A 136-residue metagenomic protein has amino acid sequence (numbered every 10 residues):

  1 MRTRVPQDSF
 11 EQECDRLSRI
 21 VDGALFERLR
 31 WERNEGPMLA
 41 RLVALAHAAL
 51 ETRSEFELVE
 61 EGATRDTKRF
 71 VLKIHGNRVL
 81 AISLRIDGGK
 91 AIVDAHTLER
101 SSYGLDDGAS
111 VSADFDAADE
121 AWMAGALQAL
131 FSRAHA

Functional and structural regions predicted by a protein language model:
M1-F26: N-terminal, Lys/Arg- and Ser/Thr-rich interaction peptides
E13-R16, R41-L45, A49, A126 (+1 more regions): Charge-rich, solvent-exposed alpha-helical interaction surfaces
L17, V21-A24, R28, A46 (+3 more regions): Short, flexible helical or helix-coil boundary motifs
A24-M38: A short, highly charged nucleic-acid-interacting micro-segment common to nuclease and nuclease-linked defense proteins
A44-D94: Amphipathic, interaction-prone secondary-structure segments
K73-A121: Intrinsically disordered, low-complexity regulatory segments enriched in Ser/Thr/Pro and charged residues
D114-A136: Well-ordered alpha/beta subsegment
